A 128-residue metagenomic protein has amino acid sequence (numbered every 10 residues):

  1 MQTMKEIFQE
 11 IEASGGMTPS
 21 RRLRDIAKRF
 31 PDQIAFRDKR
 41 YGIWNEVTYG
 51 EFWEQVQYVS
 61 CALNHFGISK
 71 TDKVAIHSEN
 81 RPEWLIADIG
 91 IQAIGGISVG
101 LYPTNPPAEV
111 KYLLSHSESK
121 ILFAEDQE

Functional and structural regions predicted by a protein language model:
M1-P19: Flexible, non-catalytic linker and terminal segments flanking ANL/adenylate-forming cores
E12, G16, N45, Y49 (+1 more regions): Flexible, glycine- and charge-enriched loops at secondary-structure boundaries
S14-A35, E54: A short N-terminal helical cap/helix-turn-helix that marks the beginning of AMP-binding/adenylate-forming
G16, H77, L122-E125: Active-site-adjacent beta-strand anchor residues
L23, F66, A93-E128: Structural core segment of the AMP-binding/adenylate-forming
P31, P82, S98-G100: Proline-centered helix-kink/hinge sites
A35-I89, P106-K111: Conserved AMP-binding/adenylate-forming core of the ANL superfamily
